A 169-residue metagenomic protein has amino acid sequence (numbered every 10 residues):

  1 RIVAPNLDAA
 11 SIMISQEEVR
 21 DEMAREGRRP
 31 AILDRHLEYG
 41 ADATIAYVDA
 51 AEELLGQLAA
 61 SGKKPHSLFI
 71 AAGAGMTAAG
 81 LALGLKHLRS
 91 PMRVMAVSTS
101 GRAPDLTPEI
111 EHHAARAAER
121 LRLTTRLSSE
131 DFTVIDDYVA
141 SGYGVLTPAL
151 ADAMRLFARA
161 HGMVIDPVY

Functional and structural regions predicted by a protein language model:
R1-Y169: PLP-dependent amino-acid enzyme catalytic core
